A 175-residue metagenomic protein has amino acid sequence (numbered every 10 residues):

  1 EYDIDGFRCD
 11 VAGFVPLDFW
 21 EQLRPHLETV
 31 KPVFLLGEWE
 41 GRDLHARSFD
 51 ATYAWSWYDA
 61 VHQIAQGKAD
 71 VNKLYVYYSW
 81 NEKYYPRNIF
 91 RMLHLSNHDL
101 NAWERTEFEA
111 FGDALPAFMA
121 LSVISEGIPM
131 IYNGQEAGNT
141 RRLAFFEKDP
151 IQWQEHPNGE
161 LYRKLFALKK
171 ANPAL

Functional and structural regions predicted by a protein language model:
E1, G112-M119: Short, acidic/polar
E1-F7: An active-site-proximal structural segment forming one wall of the substrate-binding cleft that immediately precedes
I4, G127-I128: A structural motif
D10-H94, L121, G138-L168, P173: Active-site-proximal helices and loops of the catalytic beta/alpha 8
W103-E109: Short, solvent-exposed helix-loop connector elements
I124: Oxidoreductase and adenylate-handling cofactor-binding alpha/beta cores
M130-A137: Short acidic/histidine-rich active-site segments
